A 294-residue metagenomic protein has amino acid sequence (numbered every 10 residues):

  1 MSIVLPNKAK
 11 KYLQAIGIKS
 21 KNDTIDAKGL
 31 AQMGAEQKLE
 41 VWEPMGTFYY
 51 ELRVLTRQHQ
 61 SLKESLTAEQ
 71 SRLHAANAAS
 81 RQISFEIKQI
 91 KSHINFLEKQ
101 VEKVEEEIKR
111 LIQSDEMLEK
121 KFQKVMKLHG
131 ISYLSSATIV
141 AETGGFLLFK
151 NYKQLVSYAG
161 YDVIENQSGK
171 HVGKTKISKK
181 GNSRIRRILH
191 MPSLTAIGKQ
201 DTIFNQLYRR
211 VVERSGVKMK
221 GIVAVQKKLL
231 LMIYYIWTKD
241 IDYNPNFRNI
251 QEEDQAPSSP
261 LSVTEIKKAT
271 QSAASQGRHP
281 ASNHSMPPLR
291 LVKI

Functional and structural regions predicted by a protein language model:
S2-K124, L128: Long, charge-rich intrinsically disordered scaffolds of nucleic-acid metabolism proteins
I16, E40-V54, A79-Q82, V172-K179 (+1 more regions): Short, solvent-exposed helix-loop connector elements
I25-K28, R53-T56, Q60-K63, T67 (+9 more regions): Non-catalytic, well-ordered alpha-helical scaffold segments
Q37-V41, G145-L148, T195-T202, Y234-P245: Short helix-capping/linker segments at secondary-structure and domain boundaries
E43-L52, N151-Y158, T202-E213, I241-Q255: Short alpha-helical "patches" and their helix-cap loops
P44-T47, A75, E107, L111 (+4 more regions): Short coil/turn segments at secondary-structure boundaries
K127, Y133, A137-K218: Phosphate-backbone recognition surface of nucleic-acid-processing proteins
K170-H171, Y208-I294: Low-complexity, acidic/Ser/Thr- and charged residue-rich accessory regions of DNA metabolism proteins
